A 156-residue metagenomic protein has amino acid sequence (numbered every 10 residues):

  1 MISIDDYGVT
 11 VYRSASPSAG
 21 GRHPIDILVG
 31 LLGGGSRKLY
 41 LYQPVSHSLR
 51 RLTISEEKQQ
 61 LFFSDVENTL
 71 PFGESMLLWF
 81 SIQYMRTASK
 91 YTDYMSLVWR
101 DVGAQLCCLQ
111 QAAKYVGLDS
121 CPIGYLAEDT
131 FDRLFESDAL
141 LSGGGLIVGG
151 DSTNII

Functional and structural regions predicted by a protein language model:
M1-G73, I156: N-terminal amphipathic, basic helical "cap/leader" segment at the start of enzyme domains
T10, S14-S18, L126-E136: Beta-rich nucleic-acid/ligand-interaction surfaces
P24, S75-L77, G143: A residue-level signal for beta-strand positions that form part of recognition/binding surfaces within mature
I27, M76-R86, T92-T130: Small-aliphatic-rich amphipathic alpha-helix that forms the alpha element of a beta-alpha
S36-R37, M85-T87: Short, acidic Gly/Pro/Ser/Thr-rich loop/turn segments
A88-S89, I156: Short helix/loop capping segments that flank catalytic or ligand/cofactor-binding pockets
D132-I156: A glycine-rich helix N-cap at a beta->alpha junction
